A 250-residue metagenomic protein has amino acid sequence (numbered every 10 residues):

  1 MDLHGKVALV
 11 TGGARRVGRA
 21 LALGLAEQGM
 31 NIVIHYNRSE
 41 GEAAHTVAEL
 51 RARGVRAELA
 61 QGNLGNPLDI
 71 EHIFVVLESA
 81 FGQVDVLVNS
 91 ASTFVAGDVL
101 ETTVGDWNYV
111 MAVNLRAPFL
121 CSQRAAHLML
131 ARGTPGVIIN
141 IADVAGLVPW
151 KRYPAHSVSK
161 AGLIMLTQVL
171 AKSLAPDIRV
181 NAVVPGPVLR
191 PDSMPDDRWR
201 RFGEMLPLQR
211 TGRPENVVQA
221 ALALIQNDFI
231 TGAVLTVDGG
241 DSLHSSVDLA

Functional and structural regions predicted by a protein language model:
A14-R16: Conserved glycine-rich cofactor-binding loop
Q83, I164, L174-V188, I230-V237: Conserved Rossmann-fold SDR core element
D98-V99, D106-N108, F202: Substrate-binding pocket helix/loop in short-chain dehydrogenase/reductase
S122, S159, T167: Active-site helix of classical SDR
H127, A171-P176: Alpha-helical segment proximal to the catalytic Tyr-Lys
D143: Residue(s) in the substrate-gating loop at a strand-loop-helix junction that position the organic substrate next
R213-V237, S242-L243: C-terminal substrate-recognition "lid" of short-chain dehydrogenase/reductases
